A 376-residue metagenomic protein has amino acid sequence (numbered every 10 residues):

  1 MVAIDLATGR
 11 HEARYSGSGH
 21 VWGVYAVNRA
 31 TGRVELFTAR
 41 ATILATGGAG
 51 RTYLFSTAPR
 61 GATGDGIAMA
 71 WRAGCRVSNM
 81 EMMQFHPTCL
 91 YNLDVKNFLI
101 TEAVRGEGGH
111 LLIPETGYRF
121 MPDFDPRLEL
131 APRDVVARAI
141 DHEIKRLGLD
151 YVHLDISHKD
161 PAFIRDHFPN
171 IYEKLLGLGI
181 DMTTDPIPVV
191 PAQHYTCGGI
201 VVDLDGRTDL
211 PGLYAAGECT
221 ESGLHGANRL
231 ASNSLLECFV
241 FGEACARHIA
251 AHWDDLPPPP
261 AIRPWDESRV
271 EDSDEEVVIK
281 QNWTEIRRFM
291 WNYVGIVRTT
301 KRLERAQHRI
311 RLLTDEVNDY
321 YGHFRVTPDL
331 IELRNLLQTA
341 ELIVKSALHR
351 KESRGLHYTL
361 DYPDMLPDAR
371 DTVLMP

Functional and structural regions predicted by a protein language model:
M1-H20: A conserved short coil-to-beta-strand element within the FAD-binding core of flavoproteins
I4, L112-E129, I140-E143, Y195-C197 (+2 more regions): Glycine- and aromatic-enriched mobile tails/lids
G19, G64, V104-G108, L149 (+1 more regions): Short, solvent-exposed loop/turn segments at the edges of secondary structure
G23-N28: Short beta-strand segments that buttress and anchor functional surface loops
G32-A41, D209-G212: Core beta-strand elements of the Rossmann-like FAD/NAD(P) dinucleotide-binding domain in flavoenzyme oxidoreductases
A41-V95, A131, R146, N233-A244: Glycine-rich loop(s) and the adjacent beta-strand/alpha-helix scaffold that form part
M69, C75-I187, H248-D255: An anion/pyrophosphate-binding glycine-rich loop and adjacent beta-alpha core in soluble alpha-beta enzymes
P169-Y214: FAD/FMN-dependent oxidoreductases across multiple families
